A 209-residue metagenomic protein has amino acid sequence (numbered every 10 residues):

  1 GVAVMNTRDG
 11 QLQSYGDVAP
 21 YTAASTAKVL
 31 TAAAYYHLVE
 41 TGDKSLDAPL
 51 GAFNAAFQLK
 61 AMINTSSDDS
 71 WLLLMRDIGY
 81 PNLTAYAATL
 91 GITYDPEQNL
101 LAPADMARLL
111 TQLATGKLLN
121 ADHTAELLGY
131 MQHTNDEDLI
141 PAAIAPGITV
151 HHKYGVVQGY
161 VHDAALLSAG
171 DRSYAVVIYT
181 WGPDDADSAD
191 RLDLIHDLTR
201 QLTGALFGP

Functional and structural regions predicted by a protein language model:
G1-D9, S70-P209: Penicillin-recognizing serine hydrolase domain
R8-G16, N64-D68: Acidic/histidine-rich, surface-exposed loop or edge segments in extracytoplasmic proteins
G10, P20-L50, M62, V176: Active-site SXXK
D17, A23, L46-A48, T65 (+4 more regions): Generic structural "secondary-structure junction" signal
D17-T22, G51-F53, D95-P103: A glycine-rich, coil/turn loop motif that links secondary-structure elements
D43-T84, G91-T93: Conserved catalytic neighborhood of penicillin-recognizing serine enzymes
